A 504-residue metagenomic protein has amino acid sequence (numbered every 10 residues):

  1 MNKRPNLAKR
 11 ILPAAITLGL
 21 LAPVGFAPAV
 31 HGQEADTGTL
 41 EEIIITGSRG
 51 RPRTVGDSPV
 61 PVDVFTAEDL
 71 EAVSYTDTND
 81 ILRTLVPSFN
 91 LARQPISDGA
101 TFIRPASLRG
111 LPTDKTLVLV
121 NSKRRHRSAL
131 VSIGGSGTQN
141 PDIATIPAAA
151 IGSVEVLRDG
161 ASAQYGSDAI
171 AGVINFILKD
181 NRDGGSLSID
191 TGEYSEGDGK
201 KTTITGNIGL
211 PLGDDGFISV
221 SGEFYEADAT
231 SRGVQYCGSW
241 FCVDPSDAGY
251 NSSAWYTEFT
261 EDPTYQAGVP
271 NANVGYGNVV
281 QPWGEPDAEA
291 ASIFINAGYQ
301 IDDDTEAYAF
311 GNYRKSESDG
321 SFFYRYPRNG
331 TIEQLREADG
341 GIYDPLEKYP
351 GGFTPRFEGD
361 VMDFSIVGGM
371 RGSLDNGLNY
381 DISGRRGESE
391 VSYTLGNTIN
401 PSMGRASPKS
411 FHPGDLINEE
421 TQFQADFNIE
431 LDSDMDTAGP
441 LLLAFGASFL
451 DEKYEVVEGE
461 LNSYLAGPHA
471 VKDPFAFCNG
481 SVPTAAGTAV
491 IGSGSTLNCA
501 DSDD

Functional and structural regions predicted by a protein language model:
E42-V73, N79, A100, A129-G135 (+1 more regions): N-terminal periplasmic "start-of-domain" segments of outer-membrane beta-barrel proteins
P52, R83-R127: Extracytoplasmic beta-strand/coil segments of soluble accessory domains associated with Gram-negative outer-membrane
V62, L70, L82, V154 (+2 more regions): Non-catalytic regulatory/gating segments with a bias toward low-complexity or hydrophobic composition
D80-I81, L85, R104-A106, L119 (+4 more regions): N-terminal periplasmic accessory domains that precede and gate Gram-negative outer-membrane beta-barrel machines
K123-R158: Short acidic/polar hinge/loop motifs at secondary-structure boundaries that mediate gating or recognition
G134-G135, Q235-D244, F323-Q334, A338 (+3 more regions): Flexible, surface-exposed loop regions and adjacent strand-edge segments of Gram-negative outer-membrane beta-barrel
D183, E196-G351, P355-G369, S373-L374: Transmembrane beta-barrel wall of Gram-negative outer-membrane proteins
G298-E317, F353-D504: Face-selective signature of the C-terminal outer-membrane beta-barrel domain
